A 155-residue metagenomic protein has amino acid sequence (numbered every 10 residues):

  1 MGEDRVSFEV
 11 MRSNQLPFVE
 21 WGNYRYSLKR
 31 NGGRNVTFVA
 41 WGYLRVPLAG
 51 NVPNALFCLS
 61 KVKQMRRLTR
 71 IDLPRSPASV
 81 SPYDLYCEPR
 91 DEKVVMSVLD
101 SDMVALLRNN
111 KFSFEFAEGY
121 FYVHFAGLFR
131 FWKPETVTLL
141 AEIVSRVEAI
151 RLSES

Functional and structural regions predicted by a protein language model:
M1-S155: Charged, low-complexity intrinsically disordered regions
